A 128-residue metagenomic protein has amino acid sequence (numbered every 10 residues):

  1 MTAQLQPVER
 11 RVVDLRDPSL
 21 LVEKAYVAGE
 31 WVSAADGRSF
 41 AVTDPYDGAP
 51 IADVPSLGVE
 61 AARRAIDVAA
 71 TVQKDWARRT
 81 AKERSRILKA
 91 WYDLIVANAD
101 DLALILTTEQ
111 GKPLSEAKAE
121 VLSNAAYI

Functional and structural regions predicted by a protein language model:
M1-D53, R86, A90: Terminal low-complexity tails and localization/encapsulation signals of metabolic enzymes
A49-I128: Glycine-rich loop-to-alpha-helix module at the N-terminal edge of alpha/beta enzyme cores
